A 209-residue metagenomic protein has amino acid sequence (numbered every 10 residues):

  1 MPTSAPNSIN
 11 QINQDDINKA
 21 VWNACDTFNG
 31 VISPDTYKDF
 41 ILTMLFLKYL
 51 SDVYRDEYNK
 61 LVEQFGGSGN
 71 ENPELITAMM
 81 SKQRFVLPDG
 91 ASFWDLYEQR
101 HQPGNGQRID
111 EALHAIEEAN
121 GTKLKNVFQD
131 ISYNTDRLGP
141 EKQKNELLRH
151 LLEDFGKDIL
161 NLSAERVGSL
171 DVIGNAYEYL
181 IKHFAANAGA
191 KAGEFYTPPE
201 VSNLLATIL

Functional and structural regions predicted by a protein language model:
M1-L209: Non-catalytic, mostly N-terminal accessory regions of nucleic-acid modification and defense proteins
